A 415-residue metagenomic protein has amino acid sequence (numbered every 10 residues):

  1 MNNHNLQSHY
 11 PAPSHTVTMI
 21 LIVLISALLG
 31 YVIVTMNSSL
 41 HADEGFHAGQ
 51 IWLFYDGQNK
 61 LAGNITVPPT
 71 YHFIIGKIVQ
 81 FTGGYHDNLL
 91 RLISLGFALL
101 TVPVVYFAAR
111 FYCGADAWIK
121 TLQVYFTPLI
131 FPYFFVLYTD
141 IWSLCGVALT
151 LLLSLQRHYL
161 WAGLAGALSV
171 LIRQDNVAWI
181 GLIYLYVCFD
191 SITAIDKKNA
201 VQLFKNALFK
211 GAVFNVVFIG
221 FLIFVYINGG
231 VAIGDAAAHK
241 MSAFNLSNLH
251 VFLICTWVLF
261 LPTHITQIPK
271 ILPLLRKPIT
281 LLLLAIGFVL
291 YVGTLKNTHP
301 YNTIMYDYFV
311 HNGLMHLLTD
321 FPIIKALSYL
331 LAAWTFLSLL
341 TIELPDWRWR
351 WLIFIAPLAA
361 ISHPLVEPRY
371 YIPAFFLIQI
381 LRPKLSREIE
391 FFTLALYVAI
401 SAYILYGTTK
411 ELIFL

Functional and structural regions predicted by a protein language model:
S14-E44, V217-Y226, L283-K296, P357-A360 (+1 more regions): Transmembrane signal-anchor helices characteristic of membrane glycosylation enzymes that use polyprenol
S26, K120-P128, G166, V170: Short helix- or helix-capping micro-motifs that position conserved polar/aromatic residues at function-defining sites
M36-Q50, L61-I78, G84-N88, Y370: Extracytoplasmic catalytic/substrate-binding loops of multi-pass membrane glycan-assembly enzymes
L92-Y112, L149: Transmembrane-helix motifs of polytopic, lipid-linked glycan transferases
R110, A115, T150-W161, S191-A194 (+1 more regions): Membrane-interface transmembrane helices that cradle and orient dolichyl/undecaprenyl
P132-W142, E367-P368: Short acidic/glycine- and proline-prone juxtamembrane loop motifs at membrane-interface regions of multi-pass membrane
A148-L153, L160-Q174, I180-L185, V216 (+1 more regions): Membrane-interface alpha helices of multi-pass inner-membrane proteins
N176, G181-T193, K197-N312, Y403-E411: Membrane-lumen/periplasm interface segments of specific transmembrane helices in polyprenyl phosphate-linked
